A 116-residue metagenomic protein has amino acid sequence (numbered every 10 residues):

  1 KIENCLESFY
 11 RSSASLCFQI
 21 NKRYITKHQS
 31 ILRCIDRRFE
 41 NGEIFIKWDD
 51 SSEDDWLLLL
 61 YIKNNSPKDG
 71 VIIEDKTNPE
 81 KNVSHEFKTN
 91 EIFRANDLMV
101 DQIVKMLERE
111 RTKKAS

Functional and structural regions predicted by a protein language model:
K1-D36, N41-E43: Extended, charged coiled-coil scaffold/tether segments in eukaryotic proteins that mediate oligomerization
L6-F9, L16-I20, I44-I46, L58-L60 (+3 more regions): Generic hydrophobic secondary-structure signal
S8, S12-S15, S30, S51-S52 (+3 more regions): Generic serine detector
Q19, K27, C34, L58-L60 (+3 more regions): General "foldedness" signal
H28-N64: Amphipathic, interaction-prone secondary-structure segments
D50-F93: Intrinsically disordered, low-complexity regulatory segments enriched in Ser/Thr/Pro and charged residues
T77-S116: Ampiphathic alpha-helical segments that act as solvent-exposed interaction surfaces
